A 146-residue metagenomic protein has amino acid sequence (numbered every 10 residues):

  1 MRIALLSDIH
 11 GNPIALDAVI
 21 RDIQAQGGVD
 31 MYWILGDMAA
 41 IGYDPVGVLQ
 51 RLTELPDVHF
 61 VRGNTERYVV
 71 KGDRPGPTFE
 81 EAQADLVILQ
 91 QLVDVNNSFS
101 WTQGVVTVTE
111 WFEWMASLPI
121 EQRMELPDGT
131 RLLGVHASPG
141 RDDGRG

Functional and structural regions predicted by a protein language model:
M1-A4, R123-L133: Beta-strand-turn-beta hairpins that frame and shape the catalytic cleft of phosphate-ester-processing enzymes
M1-L55: N-terminal active-site segment of His-dependent metallophosphoesterases
L5, I34, F60-V61, L133: Residue-level marker for buried hydrophobic side chains located in beta-strands that build the well-ordered beta-sheet
S7-I9, G36-M38, N64-R67, A137-P139: Active-site metal-binding loops of divalent metal-dependent hydrolases
N12, Y32, I41-D44, V58 (+4 more regions): Surface-exposed loop/turn and secondary-structure junction residues enriched for glycine/proline
V48-Q50, L55-R123, T130-R131, R141 (+1 more regions): Active-site neighborhood of divalent metal-dependent phosphoester bond hydrolases
